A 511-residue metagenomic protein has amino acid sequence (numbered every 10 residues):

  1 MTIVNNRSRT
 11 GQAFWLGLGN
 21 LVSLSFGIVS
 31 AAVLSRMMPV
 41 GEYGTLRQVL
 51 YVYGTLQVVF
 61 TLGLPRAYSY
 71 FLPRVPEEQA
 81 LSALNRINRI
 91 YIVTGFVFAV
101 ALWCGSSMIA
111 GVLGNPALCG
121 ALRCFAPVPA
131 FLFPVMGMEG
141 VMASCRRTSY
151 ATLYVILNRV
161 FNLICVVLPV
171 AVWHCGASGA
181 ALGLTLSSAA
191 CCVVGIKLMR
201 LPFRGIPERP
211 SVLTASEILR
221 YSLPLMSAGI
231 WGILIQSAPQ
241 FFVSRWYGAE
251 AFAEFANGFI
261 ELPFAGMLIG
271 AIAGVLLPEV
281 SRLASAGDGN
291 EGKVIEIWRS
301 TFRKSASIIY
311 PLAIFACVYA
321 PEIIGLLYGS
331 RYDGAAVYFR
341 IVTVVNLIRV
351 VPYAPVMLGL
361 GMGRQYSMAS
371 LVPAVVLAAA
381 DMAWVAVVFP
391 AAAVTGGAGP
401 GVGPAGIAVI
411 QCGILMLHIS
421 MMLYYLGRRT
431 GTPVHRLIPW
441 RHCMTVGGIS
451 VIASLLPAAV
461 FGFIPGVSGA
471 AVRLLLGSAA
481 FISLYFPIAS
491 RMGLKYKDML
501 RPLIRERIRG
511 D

Functional and structural regions predicted by a protein language model:
M1-G27, E77, L81-N85, L118 (+6 more regions): N-terminal membrane topogenesis motif
M1-N5, R9, S149, A177-A181 (+5 more regions): Interhelical loop/hinge segments that connect adjacent transmembrane helices in multipass membrane
T2, Y424-H435, P457-D511: Membrane-proximal transmembrane or re-entrant/amphipathic helices at the cytosolic face
S8-R66, T94-W103, V128, R159 (+3 more regions): Signature of the first transmembrane helix
Q12-I28, N158, G183-G195, M199 (+7 more regions): Transmembrane helical elements of multi-pass membrane transporters/channels
A31-A32, T61-E77, A143-S144, G258 (+2 more regions): Helix-loop junctions and terminal segments of transmembrane helices in multi-pass membrane transport/translocation
G120-R123, T152-L201, Y221, L371-A379 (+3 more regions): Hydrophobic alpha-helical transmembrane segments
F131-Y154, T343-M382: Membrane-interface junctions at transmembrane-helix termini in multi-pass inner-membrane proteins
